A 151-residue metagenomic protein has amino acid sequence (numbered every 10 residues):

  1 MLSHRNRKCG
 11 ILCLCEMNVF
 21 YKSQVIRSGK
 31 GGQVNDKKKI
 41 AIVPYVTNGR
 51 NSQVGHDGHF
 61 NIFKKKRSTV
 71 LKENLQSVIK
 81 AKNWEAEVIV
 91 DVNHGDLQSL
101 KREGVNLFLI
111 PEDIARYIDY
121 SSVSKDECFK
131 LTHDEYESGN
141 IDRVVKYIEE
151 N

Functional and structural regions predicted by a protein language model:
R7-V34: Short, Lys/Arg-enriched N-terminal segments with co-localized hydrophobic residues within the first ~10-30 amino acids
D36-Q76: Redox- and metal-dependent alpha/beta enzyme cores, enriched for Fe-S-associated oxidoreductases and cofactor-handling
V43-T47, I110-D113, H133: Structural motif
F63-N74, E127-N151: Ser/Thr/Gly-rich flexible loops in soluble cytosolic domains mediating phosphotransfer, phosphorylation
N74-L100: A short, well-structured beta->alpha microelement
H94-G95, E112-R116: Short, polar loop motifs at secondary-structure junctions
K101-I114: Short, well-ordered secondary-structure micro-motifs within conserved domains or adaptor modules
I118-S124: Short, aromatic/basic amphipathic alpha-helical patches
